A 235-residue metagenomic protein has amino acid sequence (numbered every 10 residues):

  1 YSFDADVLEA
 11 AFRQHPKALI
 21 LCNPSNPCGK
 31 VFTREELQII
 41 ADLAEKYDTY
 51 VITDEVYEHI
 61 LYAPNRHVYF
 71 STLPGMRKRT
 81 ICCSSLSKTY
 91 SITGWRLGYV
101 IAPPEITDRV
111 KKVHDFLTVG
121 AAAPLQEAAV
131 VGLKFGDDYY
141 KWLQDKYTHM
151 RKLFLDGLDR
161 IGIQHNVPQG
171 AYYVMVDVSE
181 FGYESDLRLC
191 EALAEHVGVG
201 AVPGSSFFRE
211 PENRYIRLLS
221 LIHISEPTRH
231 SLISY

Functional and structural regions predicted by a protein language model:
Y1-S225, R229-S231: PLP-dependent class I/II
I233-Y235: Hydrophobic alpha-helical segments, chiefly the membrane-spanning helices and signal/signal-anchor peptides
